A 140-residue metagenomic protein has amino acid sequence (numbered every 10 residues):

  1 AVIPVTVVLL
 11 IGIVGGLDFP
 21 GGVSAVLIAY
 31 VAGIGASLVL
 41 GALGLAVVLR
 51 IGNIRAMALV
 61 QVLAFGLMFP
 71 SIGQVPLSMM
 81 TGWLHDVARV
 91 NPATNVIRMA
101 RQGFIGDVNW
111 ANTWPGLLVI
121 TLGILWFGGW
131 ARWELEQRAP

Functional and structural regions predicted by a protein language model:
A1-Q61, W110-R132: Alpha-helical transmembrane segments and their short interhelical loops
S37-G44, S71-P76, V96-A100: Juxtamembrane membrane-interface segments at transmembrane alpha-helix termini
V48-V90, T94: Transmembrane helix segments
S78-D86, I105-W114: Extracellular/periplasmic helix-loop-helix junctions in multi-pass membrane proteins
A88-V108: Short, membrane-exposed interhelical loops at transmembrane-helix boundaries
W133-P140: Short cytosolic juxtamembrane segments of multi-pass membrane proteins
